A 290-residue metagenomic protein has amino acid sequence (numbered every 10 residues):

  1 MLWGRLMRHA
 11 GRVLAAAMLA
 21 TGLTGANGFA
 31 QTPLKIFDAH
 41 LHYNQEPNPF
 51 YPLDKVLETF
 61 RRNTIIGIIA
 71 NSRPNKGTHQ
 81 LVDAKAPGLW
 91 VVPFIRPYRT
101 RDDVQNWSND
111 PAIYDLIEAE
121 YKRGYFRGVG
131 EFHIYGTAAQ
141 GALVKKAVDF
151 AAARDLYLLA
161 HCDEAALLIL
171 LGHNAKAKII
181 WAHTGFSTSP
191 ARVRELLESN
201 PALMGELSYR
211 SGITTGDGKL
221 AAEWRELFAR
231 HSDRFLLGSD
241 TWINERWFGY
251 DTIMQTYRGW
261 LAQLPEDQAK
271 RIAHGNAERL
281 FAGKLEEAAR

Functional and structural regions predicted by a protein language model:
M1-H9: N-terminal secretory signal peptides that target proteins for export/translocation
R8, R12, G25, F29-H40 (+5 more regions): Mid-to-C-terminal alpha-helical segments outside catalytic/metal-binding sites
A10-A20: Sec-dependent N-terminal signal peptides
T32, T78-L159, M204, Y209-G212: Active-site gating/metal-coordination segments in enzymes
F37, L41, K55-G77, V91-Y98 (+1 more regions): Divalent metal-dependent hydrolysis catalytic cores, especially in the metallo-beta-lactamase
F37-A39, I69-S72, P93-R96, G130 (+4 more regions): Active-site neighborhood of phospho(di)ester-bond hydrolases with catalytic His/Asp-centered motifs
L41-P52, R101-S108, I213-G216: Acidic/histidine-rich helix-loop elements that form or flank divalent-metal/phosphate-binding sites at the catalytic
A138-L237, K284, A288-A289: Catalytic pocket-lining loop regions of alpha/beta-barrel enzymes, especially the amidohydrolase/enolase/GH5 lineages
